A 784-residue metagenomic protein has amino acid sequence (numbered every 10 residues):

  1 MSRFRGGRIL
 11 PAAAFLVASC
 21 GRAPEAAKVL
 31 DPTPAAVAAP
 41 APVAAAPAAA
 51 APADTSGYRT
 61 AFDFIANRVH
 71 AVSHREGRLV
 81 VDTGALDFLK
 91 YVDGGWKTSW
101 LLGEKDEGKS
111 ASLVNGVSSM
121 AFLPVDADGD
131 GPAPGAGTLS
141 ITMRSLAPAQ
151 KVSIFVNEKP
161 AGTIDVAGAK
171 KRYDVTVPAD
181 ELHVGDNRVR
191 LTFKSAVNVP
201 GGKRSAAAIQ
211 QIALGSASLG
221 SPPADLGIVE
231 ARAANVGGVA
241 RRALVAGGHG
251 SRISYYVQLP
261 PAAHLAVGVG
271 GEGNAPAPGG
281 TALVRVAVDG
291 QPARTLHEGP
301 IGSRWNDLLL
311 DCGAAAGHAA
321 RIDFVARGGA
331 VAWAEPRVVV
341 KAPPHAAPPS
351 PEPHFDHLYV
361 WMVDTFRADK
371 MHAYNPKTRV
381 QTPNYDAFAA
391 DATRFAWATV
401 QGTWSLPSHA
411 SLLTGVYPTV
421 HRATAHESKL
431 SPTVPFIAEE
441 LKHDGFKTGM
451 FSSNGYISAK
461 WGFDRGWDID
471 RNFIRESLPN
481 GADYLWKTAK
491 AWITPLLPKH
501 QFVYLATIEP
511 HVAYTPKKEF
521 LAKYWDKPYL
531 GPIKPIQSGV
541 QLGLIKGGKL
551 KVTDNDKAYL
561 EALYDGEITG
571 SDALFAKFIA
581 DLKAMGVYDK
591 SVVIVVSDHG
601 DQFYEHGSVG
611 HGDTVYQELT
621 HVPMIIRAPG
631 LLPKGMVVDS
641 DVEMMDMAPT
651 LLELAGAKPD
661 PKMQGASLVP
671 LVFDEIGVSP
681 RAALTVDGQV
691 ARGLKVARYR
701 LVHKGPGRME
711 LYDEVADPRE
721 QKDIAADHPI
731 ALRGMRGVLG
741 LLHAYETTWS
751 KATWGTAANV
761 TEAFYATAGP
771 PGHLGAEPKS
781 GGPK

Functional and structural regions predicted by a protein language model:
M1-L10: Bacterial N-terminal signal peptides that target proteins for export
V17-S19: C-terminal motif of bacterial Sec signal peptides marking the signal peptidase cleavage site
G21-P24, V29-K109, R144-A147, V152 (+7 more regions): Catalytic domains that recognize anionic headgroups
A111-G131: Extracellular ectodomain segments of secreted/surface proteins
V166-T176: Short histidine
